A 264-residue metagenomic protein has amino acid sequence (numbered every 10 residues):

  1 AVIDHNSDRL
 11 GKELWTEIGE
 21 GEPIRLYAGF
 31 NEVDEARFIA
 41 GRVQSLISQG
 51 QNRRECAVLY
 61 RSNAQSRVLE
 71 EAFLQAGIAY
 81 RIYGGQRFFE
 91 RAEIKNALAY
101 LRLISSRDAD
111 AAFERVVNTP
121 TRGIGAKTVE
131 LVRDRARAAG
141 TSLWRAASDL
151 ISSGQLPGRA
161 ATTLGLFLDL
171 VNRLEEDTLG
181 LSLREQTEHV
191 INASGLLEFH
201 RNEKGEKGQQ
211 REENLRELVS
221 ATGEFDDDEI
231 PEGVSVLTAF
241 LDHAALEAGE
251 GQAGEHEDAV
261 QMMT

Functional and structural regions predicted by a protein language model:
V2, V43-L46, F167, V171-L174: Hydrophobic alpha-helical packing residues
I3-Y60, G85, F113-E114, S148-L156 (+1 more regions): Inter-lobe coupling/hinge region of RecA-like P-loop helicase motors
D8, N52, N63-I78, I82 (+2 more regions): Conserved helicase C-terminal RecA-like lobe
E32, E90-E93: Hydrophobic transmembrane-helix microenvironments that flank and shape a buried ionizable site
